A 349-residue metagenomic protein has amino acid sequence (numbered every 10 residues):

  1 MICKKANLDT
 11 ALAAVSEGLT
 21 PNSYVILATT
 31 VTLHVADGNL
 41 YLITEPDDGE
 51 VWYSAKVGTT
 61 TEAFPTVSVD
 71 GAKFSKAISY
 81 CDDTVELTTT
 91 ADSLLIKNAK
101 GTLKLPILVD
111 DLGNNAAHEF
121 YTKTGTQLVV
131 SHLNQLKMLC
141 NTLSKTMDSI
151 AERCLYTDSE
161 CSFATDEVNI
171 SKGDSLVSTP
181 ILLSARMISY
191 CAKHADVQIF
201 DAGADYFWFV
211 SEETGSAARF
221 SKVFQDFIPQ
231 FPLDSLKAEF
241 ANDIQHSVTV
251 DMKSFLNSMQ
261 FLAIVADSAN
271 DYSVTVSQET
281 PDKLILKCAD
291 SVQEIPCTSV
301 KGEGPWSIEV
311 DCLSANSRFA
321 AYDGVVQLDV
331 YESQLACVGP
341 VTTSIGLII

Functional and structural regions predicted by a protein language model:
M1-I349: Structural preference for solvent-exposed beta-strand-turn elements and adjacent flexible terminal/loop segments within
